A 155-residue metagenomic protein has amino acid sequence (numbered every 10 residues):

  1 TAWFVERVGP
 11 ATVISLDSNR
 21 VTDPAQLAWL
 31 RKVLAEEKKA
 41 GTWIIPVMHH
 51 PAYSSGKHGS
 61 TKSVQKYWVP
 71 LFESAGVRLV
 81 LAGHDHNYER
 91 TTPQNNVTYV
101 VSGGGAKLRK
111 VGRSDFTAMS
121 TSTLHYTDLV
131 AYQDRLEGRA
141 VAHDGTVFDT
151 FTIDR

Functional and structural regions predicted by a protein language model:
T1-T121, D128-R155: Metal-dependent phosphoester/phosphodiester hydrolase catalytic core
